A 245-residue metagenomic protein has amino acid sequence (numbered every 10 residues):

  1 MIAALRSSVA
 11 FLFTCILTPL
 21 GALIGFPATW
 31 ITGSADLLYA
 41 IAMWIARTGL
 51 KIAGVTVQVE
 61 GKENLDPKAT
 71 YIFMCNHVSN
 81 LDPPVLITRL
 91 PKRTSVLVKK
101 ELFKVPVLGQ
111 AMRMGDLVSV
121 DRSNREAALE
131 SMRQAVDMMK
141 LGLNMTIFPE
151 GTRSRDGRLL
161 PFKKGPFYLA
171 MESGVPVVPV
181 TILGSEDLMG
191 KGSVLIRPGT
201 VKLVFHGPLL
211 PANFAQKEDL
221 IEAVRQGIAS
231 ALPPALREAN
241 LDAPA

Functional and structural regions predicted by a protein language model:
M1-Q58, Q110-M114: A transmembrane-helix-recognition feature enriched in membrane-embedded lipid enzymes and envelope glyco-/phospholipid
A4, L129-A245: Non-catalytic C-terminal accessory region of glycerolipid acyltransferases and related lyso-lipid remodeling enzymes
S8-F13, A42-T94, V98: Conserved H-X4-D acyltransferase segment
E60, C75, L97-K99, D121-R122 (+2 more regions): Thr-Gly-centered strand-to-loop micro-motif
V78-Q134: Membrane-embedded segments
